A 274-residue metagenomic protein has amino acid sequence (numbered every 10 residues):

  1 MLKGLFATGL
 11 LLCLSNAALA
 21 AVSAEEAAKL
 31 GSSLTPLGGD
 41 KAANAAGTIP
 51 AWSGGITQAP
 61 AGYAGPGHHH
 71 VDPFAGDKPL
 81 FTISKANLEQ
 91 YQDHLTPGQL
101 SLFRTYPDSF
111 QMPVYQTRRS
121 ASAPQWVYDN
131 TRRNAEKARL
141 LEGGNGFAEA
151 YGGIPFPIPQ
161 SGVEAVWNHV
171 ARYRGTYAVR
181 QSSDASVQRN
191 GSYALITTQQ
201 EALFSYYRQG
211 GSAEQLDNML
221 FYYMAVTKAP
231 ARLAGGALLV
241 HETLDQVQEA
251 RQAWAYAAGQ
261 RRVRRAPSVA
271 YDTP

Functional and structural regions predicted by a protein language model:
M1-F6: Bacterial N-terminal signal peptides that target proteins for export
G9, A250-Q252: Short, surface-exposed beta-edge/turn micro-motifs
N16-A21: Sec/Tat signal peptide C-region and signal peptidase I cleavage site
A24-A250, A257: Solvent-exposed N-terminal domain segments of exported/luminal and surface proteins
A258-G259, R264-P274: Short, His- and charge-rich active-site/binding loops that engage polyanionic ligands
